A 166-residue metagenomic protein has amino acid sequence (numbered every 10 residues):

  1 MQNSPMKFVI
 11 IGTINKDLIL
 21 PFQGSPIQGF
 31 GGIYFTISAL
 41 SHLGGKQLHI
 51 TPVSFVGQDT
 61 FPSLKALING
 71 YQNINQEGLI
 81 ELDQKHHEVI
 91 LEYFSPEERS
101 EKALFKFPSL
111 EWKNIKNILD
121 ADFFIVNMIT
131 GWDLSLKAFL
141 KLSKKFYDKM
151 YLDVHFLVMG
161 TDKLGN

Functional and structural regions predicted by a protein language model:
N3-V9: Extreme N-terminal starter segment of soluble prokaryotic enzymes
P5, K16-I27, H42-M128, W132 (+1 more regions): Conserved N-terminal subdomain of the carbohydrate kinase-like
F30: Short-chain dehydrogenase/reductase
I33-A39: Short amphipathic alpha-helix
H86, L157-G160: Short gly/pro/ser/thr-enriched loop/turn and capping motifs at secondary-structure boundaries
S143-Y147, M159-N166: Conserved phosphate/ATP/ADP-binding segment of small-molecule kinases
K149-H155: Non-cysteine beta-strand/loop elements that form the S-adenosyl-L-methionine
